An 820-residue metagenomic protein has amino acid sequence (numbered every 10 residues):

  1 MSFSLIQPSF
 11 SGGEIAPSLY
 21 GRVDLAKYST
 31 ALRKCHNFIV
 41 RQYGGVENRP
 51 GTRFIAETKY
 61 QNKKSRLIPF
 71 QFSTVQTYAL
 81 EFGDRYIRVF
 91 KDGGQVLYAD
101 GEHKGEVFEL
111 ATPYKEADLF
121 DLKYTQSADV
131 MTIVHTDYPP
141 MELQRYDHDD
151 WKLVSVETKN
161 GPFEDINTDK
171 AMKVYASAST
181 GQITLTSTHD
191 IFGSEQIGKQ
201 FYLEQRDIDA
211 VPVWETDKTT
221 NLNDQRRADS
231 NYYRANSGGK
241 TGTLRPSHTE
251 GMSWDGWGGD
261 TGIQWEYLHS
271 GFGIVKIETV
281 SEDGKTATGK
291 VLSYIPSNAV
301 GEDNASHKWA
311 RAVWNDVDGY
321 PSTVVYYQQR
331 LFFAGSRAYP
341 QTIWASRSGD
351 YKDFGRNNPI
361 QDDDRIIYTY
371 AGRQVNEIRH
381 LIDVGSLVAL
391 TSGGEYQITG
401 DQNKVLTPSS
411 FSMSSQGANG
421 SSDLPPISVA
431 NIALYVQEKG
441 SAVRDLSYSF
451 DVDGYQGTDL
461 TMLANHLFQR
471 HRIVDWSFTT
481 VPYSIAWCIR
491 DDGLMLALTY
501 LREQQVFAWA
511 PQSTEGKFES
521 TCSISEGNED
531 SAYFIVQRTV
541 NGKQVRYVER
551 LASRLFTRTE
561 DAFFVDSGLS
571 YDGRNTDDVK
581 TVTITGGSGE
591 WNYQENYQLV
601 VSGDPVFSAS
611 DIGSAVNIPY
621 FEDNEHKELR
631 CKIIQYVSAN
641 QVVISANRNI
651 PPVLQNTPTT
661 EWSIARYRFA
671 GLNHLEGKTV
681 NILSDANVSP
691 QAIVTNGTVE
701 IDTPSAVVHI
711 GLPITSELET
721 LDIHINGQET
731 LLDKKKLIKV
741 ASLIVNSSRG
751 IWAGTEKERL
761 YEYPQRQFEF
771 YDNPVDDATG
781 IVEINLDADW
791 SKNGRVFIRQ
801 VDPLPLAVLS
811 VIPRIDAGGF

Functional and structural regions predicted by a protein language model:
M1-G105, E142-Q182, T288-D383, G393 (+8 more regions): N-terminal beta-propeller domains
F82, E109-M141, L331, A389-L390: Elongated alpha-helical scaffolds
R88, Q397, G750-P764: Short, surface-exposed beta-strand/strand-loop-strand elements in extracellular ectodomains
L97, H103-L110, R145, D150-R245 (+6 more regions): Autoprocessing Asn-cyclization modules and mimics
P113-K123, I701, F770-R795, R799-D802: Beta-sandwich interaction modules
P296-N315, P652-A686, I693-N726, T730 (+1 more regions): Surface-exposed interaction regions enriched in Ser/Thr/Asp/Glu that occur as long low-complexity tracts or repetitive
R330, G372-K580, K678: Beta-sheet-dominated scaffold domains
K736-S748: A short beta-strand element within beta-rich, extracytoplasmic domains of secreted/secretory-pathway proteins
